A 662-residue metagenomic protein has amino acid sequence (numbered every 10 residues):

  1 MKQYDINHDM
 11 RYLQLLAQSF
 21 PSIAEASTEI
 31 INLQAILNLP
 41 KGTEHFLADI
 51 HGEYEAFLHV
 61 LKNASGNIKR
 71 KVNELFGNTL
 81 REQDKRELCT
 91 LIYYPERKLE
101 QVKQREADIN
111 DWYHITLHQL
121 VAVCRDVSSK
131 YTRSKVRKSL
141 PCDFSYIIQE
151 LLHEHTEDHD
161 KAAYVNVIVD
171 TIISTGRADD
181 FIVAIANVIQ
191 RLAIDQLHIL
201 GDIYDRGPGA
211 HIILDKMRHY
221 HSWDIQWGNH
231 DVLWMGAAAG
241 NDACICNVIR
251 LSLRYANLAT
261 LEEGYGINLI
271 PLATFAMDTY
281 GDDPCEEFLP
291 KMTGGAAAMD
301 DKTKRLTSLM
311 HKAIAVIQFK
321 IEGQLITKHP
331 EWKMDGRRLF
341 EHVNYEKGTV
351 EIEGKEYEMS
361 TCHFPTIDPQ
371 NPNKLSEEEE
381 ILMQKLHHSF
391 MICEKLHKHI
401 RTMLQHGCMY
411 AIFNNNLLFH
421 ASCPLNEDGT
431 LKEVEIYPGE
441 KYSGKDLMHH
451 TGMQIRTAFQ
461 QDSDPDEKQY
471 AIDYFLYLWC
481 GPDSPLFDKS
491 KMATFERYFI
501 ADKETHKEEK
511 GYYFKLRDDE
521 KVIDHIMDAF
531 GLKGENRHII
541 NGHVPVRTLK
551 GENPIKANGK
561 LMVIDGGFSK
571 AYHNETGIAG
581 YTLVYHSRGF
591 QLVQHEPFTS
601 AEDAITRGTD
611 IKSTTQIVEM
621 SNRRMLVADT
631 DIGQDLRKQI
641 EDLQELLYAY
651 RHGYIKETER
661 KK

Functional and structural regions predicted by a protein language model:
M1-K662: Feature recognizes metal-dependent phosphohydrolase scaffolds
